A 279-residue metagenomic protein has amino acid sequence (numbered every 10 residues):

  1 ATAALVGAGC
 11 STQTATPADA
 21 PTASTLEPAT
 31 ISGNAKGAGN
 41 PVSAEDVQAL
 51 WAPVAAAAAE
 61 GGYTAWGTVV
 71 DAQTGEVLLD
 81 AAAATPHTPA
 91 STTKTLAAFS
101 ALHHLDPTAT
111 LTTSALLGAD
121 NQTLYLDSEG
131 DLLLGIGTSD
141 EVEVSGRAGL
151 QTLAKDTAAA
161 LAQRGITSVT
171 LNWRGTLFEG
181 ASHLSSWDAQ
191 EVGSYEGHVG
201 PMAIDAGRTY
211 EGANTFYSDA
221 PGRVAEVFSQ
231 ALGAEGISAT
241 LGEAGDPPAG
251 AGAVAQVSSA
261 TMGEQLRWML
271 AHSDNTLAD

Functional and structural regions predicted by a protein language model:
A1-T14: Secretory targeting and sorting signals
P17-T88, P107, A154-T167: Beta-lactamase-like hydrolase cores
G33-V42, A81-P89, I136-A148, Y210-D219 (+2 more regions): Second-shell loop/turn segments in exported
Q48-A52, W66, F99, T112 (+5 more regions): Extracytoplasmic/secreted envelope proteins and their assembly/folding machinery, especially bacterial periplasmic
T64, Q122-E129, L133-Q151, K155-G200 (+3 more regions): Mid-domain, small-residue-enriched loop/turn segments at the edges of structured enzyme/sensor domains
G75, P89-P107, M202, V227-F228 (+2 more regions): Active-site SXXK
H104-D120, G236-A244: Short, well-structured active-site flanking segments
H198, G207-D279: A small/polar active-site loop signature that marks catalytic segments
